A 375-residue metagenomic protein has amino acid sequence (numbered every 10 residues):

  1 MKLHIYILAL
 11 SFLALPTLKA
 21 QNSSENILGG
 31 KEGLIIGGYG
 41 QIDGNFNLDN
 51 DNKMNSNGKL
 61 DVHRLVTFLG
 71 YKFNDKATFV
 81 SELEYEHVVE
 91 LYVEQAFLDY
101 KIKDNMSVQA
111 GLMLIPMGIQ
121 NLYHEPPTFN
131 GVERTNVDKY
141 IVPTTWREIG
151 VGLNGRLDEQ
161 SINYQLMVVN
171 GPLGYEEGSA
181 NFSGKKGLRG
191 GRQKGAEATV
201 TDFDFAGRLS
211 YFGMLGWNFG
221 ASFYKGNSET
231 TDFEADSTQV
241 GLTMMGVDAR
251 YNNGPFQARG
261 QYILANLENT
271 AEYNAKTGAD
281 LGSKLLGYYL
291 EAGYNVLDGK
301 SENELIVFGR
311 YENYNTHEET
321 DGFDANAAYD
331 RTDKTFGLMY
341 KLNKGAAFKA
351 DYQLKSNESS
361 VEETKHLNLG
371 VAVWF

Functional and structural regions predicted by a protein language model:
M1-S23: Bacterial Sec-dependent N-terminal signal peptides
S24-L48, M54-G174, T201-W217, E291-N295 (+2 more regions): Outer membrane beta-barrel
N52-M54, A96-K101, N121, F129 (+2 more regions): Outer-membrane beta-barrel pore domains
T144, A196-F203, D236-G241: Active-site glycine- and acidic-residue-rich loops that bind and position anionic ligands or nucleotide-like cofactors
Y164, N170-P172, F182-G190: A short, charged helix-loop
Y164-Q165, Y175-A180, D232-F233: A short secondary-structure junction signal
G184-D232: Loop-centered beta-sheet repeat module
